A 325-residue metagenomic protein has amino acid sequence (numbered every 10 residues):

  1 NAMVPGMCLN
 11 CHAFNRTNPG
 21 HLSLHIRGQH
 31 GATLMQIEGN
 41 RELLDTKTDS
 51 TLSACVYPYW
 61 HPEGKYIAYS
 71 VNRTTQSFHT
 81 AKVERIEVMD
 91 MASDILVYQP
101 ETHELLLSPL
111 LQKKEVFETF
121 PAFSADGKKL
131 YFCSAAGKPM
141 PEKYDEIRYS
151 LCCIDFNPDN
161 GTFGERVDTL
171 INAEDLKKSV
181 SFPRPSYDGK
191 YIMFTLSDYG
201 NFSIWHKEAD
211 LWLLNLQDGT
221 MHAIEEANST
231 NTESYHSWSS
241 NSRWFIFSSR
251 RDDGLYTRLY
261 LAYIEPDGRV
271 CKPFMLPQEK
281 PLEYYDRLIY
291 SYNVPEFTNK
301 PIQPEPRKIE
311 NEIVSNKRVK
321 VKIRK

Functional and structural regions predicted by a protein language model:
N1-K325: Sequence signature of WD/YWTD-type beta-propeller architectures
